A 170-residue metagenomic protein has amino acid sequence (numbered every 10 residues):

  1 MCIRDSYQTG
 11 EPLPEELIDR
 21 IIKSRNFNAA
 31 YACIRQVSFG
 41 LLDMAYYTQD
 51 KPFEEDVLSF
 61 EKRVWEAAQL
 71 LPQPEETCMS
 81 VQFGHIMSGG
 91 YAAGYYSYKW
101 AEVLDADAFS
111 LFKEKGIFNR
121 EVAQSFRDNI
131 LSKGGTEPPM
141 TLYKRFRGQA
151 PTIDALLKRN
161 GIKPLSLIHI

Functional and structural regions predicted by a protein language model:
R4-L167: Cation-handling catalytic/transport regions enriched in His/Asp/Glu
